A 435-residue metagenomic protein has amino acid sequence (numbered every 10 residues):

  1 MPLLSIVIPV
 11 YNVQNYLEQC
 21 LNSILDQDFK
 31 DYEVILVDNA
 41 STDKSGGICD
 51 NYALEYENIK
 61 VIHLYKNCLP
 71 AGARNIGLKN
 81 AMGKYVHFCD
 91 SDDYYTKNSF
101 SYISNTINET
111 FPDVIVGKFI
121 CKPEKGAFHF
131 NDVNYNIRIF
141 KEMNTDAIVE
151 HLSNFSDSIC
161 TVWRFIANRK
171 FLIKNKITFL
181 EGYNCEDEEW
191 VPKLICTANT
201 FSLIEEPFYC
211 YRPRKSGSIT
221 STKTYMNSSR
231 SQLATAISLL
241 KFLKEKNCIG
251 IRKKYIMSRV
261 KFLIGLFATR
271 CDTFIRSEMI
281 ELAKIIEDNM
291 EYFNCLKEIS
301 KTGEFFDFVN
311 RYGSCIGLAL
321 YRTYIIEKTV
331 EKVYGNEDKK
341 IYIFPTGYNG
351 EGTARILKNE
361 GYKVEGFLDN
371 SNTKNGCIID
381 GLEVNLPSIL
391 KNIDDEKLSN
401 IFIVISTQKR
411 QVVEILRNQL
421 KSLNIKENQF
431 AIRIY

Functional and structural regions predicted by a protein language model:
P2-S5, S23, E33, E189: Cell-envelope/extracellular polymer assembly enzymes that use nucleotide-activated donors
N12-D26: Short, well-formed alpha-helical segments that are part of the catalytic scaffolds of diverse glycosyltransferases
S23, K30, D38-G47, K66 (+1 more regions): A conserved acidic beta->alpha catalytic loop
L64-A81, F88: Glycine-rich, basic loop-to-helix element that forms the pyrophosphate-binding segment of sugar-nucleotide handling
N67, A71-A73, S91-E205, Y209-N227: Donor-binding/catalytic cores of nucleotide-activated saccharide and glycerol-phosphate transferases/polymerases
E206-K215, S221-G250, T269, T273-F293 (+1 more regions): Catalytic core of nucleotide-sugar-dependent glycosyltransferases
T273-Y342, G352-E360: Membrane-interface aromatic/basic loop that binds lipid-linked glycans or pyrophosphate carriers, typified by
N372-Y435: Phosphate-bearing ligand-interacting subdomains that bind or position ATP/ADP/UDP/GDP/NAD(P) or nucleotide-linked
